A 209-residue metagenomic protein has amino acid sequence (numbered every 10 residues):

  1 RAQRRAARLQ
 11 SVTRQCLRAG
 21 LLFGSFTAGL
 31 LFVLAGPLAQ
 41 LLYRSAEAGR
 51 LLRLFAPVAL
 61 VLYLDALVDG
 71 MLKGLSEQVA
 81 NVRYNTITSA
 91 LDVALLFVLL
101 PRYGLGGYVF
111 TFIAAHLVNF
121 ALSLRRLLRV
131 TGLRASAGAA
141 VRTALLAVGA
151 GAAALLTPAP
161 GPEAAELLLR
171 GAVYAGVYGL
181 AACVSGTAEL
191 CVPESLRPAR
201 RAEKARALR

Functional and structural regions predicted by a protein language model:
R1-N85: Specific pore-lining/lateral-gate transmembrane helices of multi-pass inner-membrane transport and insertion machines
L21, S25, A139-A147: Select subsegments of transmembrane alpha-helices in polytopic membrane proteins, especially boundary-proximal
G29, V33-P37, L67, A94 (+6 more regions): Transmembrane alpha-helix boundary/anchor motif
L34-A39, Y43-S45, S76-E77, L99-G104 (+2 more regions): Short helix-capping/hinge motifs at transmembrane helix termini and TM-loop junctions
R50-S76, A80-L100, L105-L128, R170-A175: Short runs within selected transmembrane alpha-helices of multi-pass transporters and secretion channels
V93-F97, V148-P162: Hydrophobic alpha-helical transmembrane segments in multi-pass integral membrane proteins
L128-G138, G161-P162: Membrane-interface helix-boundary motifs at transmembrane edges
L155-R209: Membrane-proximal transmembrane or re-entrant/amphipathic helices at the cytosolic face
